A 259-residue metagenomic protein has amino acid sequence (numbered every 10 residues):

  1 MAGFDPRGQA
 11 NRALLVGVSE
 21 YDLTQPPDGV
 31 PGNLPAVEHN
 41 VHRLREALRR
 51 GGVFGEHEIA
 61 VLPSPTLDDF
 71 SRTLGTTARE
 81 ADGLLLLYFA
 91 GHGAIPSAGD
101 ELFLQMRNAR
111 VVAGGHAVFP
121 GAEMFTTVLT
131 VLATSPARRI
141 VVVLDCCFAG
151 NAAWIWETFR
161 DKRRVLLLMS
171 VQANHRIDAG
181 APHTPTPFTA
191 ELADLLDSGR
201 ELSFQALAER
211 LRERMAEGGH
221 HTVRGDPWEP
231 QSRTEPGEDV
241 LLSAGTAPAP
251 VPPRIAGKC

Functional and structural regions predicted by a protein language model:
M1-C259: Cysteine endopeptidase catalytic domains of the caspase/legumain-like
